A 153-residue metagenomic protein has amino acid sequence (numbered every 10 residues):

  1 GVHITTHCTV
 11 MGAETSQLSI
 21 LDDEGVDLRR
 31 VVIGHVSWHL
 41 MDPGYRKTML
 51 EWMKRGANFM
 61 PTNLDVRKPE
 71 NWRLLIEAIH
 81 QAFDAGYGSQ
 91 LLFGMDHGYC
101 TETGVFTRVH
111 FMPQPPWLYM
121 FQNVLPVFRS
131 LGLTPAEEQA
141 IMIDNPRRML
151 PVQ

Functional and structural regions predicted by a protein language model:
G1-P43: Divalent metal-binding pocket/active-site signature
H3-T5, R30-V32, G56-M60, Q90-L92: Structural preference for beta-strand elements that scaffold enzyme active sites
H7, S37-D42, T62-H80: Active-site glycine- and acidic-residue-rich loops that bind and position anionic ligands or nucleotide-like cofactors
M11, R46, W72-I76, Q114-L118 (+2 more regions): Electropositive phosphate-/nucleotide-binding environments in soluble metabolic enzymes
Q17-I20, T48, L75-A82, V124-V127: A general structural detector for well-ordered alpha-helical segments in enzyme core domains, enriched
S19-V26, T48-G56, A82-Y87: Acidic (Asp/Glu)-rich catalytic clusters
T62-L64, Y87-M112, E138: Short acidic/histidine-rich active-site segments
P116-Q153: Mid-to-C-terminal alpha-helical segments outside catalytic/metal-binding sites
